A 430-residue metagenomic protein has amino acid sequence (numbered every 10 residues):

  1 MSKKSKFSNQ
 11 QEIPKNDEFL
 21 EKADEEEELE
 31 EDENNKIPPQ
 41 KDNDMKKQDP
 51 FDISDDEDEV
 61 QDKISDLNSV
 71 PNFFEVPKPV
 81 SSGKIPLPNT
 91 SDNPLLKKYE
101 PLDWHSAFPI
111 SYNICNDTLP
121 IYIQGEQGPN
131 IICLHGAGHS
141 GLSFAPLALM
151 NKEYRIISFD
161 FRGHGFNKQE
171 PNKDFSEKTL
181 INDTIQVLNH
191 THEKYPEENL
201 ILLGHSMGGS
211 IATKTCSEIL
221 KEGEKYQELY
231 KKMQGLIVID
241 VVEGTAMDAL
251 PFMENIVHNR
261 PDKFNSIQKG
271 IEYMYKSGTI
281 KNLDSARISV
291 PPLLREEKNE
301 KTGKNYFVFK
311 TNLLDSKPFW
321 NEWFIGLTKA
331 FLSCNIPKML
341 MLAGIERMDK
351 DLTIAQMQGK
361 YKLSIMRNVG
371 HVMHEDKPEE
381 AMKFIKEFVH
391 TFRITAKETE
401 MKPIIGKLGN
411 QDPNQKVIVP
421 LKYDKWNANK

Functional and structural regions predicted by a protein language model:
M1-I131, E153-R155, E193-Y195, H390-K430: Alpha/beta-hydrolase fold catalytic core
K4-F7, N299-I365, I394, K402 (+1 more regions): Conserved serine/cysteine hydrolase catalytic core
D103-F108, C115, F161-L203, S217-Y230 (+1 more regions): Active-site loop/oxyanion-hole signature of alpha/beta-hydrolase fold enzymes
I123-Q169: Conserved HGGG/HGGXW glycine-rich cap/lid loop of the alpha/beta-hydrolase fold
G204, G208, A212: Gly/Ala-rich beta-loop-alpha elbow adjacent to hydrolase catalytic centers
T213, S217, E224-I267: Flexible "cap/lid" loop of the alpha/beta hydrolase fold
P261-I325: Conserved alpha/beta-hydrolase catalytic His-Asp/Glu region
V369-M382: Catalytic histidine-centered segment of alpha/beta-hydrolase-like enzymes
